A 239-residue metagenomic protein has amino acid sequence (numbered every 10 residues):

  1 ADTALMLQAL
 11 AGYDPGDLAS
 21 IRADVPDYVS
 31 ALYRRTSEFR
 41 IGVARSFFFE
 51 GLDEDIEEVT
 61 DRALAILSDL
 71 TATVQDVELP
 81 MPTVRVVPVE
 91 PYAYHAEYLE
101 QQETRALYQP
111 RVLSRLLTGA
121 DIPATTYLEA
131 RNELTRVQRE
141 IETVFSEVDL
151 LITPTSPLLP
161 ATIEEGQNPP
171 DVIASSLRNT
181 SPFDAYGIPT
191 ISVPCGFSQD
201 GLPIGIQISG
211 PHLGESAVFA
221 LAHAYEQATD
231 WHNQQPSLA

Functional and structural regions predicted by a protein language model:
A1-E58, A228-A239: A short helix-breaking turn/cap at a secondary-structure junction
A4, I66, I122-A239: Glycine-rich, small-residue loops and helix-cap segments that act as flexible hinges at active-site edges
A4-Q8, V29, D61, Y92 (+3 more regions): Predominant activation on well-ordered alpha-helical scaffold segments within soluble catalytic domains
L10, R45-F48, L79-T83, S156-L158: Glycine-rich beta-alpha junction loops
D27-S30, L52-E78, A96-R105, Y127-V148: Acyltransferase
Y33-A44, R85-E142, S192-G205: Short helix-loop capping/hinge segments that flank enzyme active sites or metal/cofactor-binding pockets
E54-I56, T83-A93, T162-N168: Short glycine/threonine-rich loop-to-helix capping motif typified by GTGT followed within a few residues by an Asp-Pro
D76-M81, G187: Catalytic beta-strand/loop signature of glycosyltransferases that borders the donor
